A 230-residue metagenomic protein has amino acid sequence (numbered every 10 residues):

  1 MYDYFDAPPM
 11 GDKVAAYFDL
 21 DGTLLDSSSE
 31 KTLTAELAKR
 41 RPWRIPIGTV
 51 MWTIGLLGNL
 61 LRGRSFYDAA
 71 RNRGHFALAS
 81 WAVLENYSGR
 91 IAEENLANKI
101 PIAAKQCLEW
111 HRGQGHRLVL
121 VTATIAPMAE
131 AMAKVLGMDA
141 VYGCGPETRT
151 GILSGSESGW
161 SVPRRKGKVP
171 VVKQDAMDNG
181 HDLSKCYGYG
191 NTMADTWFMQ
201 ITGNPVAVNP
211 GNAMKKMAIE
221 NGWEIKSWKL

Functional and structural regions predicted by a protein language model:
M1-D6, K13, N86-G89, E93-L230: C-terminal cap/substrate-recognition subdomain and adjoining C-terminal extension of metal-dependent phosphatase-like
Y2-G63: Active-site neighborhood of HAD-like aspartate-dependent phosphohydrolases
S27, L78, K166-V169: Electropositive phosphate-/nucleotide-binding environments in soluble metabolic enzymes
S27-E30, F66-A69, W81: Alpha-helix initiation and N-capping motif
T34-E36, A69-H75, G89-L96, W160: Short acidic/polar alpha-helix capping motifs at helix-coil junctions
L56-L60, Y67-L78: Helix-loop "lid/cap" segments that line or gate small-molecule binding pockets
A77-Y87: Acidic catalytic patch
